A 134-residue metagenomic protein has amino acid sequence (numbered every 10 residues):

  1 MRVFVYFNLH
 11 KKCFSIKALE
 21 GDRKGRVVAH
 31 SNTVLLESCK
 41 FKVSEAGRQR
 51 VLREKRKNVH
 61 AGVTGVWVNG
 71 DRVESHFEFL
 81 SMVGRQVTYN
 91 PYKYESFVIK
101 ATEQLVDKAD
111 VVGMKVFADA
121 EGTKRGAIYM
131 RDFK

Functional and structural regions predicted by a protein language model:
M1-N8: Structural detector for short beta-strands of small beta-barrel domains
N8-S15: A short, compositionally biased
S15-G126: Acidic, low-complexity, intrinsically disordered interaction modules
M130-K134: Short acidic DE-rich linear segments
